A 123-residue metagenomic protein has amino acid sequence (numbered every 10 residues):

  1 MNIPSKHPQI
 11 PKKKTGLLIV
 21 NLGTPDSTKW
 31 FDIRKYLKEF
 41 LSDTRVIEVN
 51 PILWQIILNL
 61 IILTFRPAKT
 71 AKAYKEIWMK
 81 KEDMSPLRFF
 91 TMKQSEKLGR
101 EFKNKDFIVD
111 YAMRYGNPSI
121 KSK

Functional and structural regions predicted by a protein language model:
M1-K123: Active-site-proximal alpha-helix that buttresses catalytic centers in soluble enzyme cores
